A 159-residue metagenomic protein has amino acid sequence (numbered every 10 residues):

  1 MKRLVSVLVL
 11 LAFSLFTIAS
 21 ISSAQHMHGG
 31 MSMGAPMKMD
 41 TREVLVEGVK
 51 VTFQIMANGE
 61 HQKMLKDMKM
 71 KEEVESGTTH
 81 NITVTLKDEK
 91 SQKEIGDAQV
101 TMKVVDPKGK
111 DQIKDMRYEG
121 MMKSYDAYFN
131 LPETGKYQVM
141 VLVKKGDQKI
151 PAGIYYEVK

Functional and structural regions predicted by a protein language model:
M1-A12: Bacterial N-terminal signal peptides that target proteins for export
L15-S23: C-terminal segment of classical bacterial N-terminal signal peptides
M27-N81: Beta-strand-rich domain onsets/edges
T78-K90: Beta-strand-rich structural segments
T85, M116-L142: Short, solvent-exposed, Trp/other aromatic-anchored flexible loops in extracytoplasmic proteins
S91-K103, P107-Q112: Short flexible loop/turn segments that cap and initiate beta-strands
I150-V158: Edge beta-strands of extracellular beta-sandwich domains
